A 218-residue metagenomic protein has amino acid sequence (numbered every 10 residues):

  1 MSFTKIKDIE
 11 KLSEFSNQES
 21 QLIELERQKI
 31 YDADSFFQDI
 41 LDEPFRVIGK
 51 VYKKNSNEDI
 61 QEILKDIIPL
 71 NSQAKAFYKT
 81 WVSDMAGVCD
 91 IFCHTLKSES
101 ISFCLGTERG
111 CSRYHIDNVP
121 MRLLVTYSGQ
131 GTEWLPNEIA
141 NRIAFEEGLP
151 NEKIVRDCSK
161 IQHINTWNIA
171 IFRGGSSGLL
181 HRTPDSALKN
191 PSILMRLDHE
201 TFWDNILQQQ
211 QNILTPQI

Functional and structural regions predicted by a protein language model:
M1-P69, A76-A86: N-terminal auxiliary "cap/dimerization" subdomain that precedes the catalytic jelly-roll/cupin core of mononuclear
K11-L12, G110-Y114, R182-T183: Catalytic micro-motifs at enzyme active sites that drive phosphoryl/nucleotidyl and oxygen chemistry
E19-L22, P120-L123, W167, N190-S192: Short, surface-exposed beta-edge/turn micro-motifs
R46-S56, E146-D157, L214-I218: Short, cationic low-complexity segments
I68-E108, S112, I116: Extracellular-facing segments of soluble proteins and assemblies that are Gly/Ser/Thr-biased and enriched in aromatics
C104, R113, Y127-N137, H199-T201 (+1 more regions): Active-site environment of non-heme Fe oxygenases that use a 2-His-1-carboxylate facial triad
E108-N165: Catalytic core of non-heme Fe(II) oxygenases with the double-stranded beta-helix
I154-I218: Catalytic core of Fe(II)/2-oxoglutarate
